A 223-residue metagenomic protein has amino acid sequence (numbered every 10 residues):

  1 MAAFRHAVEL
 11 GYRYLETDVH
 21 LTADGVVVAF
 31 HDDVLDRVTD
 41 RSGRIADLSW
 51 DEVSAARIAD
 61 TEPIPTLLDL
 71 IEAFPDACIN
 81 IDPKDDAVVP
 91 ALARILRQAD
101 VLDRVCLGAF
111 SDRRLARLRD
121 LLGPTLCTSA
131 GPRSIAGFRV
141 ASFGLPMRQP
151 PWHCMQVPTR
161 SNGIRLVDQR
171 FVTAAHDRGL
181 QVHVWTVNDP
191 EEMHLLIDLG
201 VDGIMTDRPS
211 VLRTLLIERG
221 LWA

Functional and structural regions predicted by a protein language model:
M1-A223: Phosphate-group recognition and catalysis centered on beta-loop-alpha active-site segments
